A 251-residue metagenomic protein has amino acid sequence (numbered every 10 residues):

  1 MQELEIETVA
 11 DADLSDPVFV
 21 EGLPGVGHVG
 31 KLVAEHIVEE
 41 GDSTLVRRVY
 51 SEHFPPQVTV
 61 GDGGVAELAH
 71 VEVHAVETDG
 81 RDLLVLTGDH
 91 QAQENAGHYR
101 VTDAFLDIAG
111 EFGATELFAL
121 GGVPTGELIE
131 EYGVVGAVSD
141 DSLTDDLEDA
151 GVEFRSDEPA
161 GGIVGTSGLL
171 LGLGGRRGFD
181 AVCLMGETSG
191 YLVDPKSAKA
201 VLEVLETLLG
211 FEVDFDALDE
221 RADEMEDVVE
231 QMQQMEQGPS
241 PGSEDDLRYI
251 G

Functional and structural regions predicted by a protein language model:
M1-F112: N-terminal catalytic or cofactor-binding beta/alpha core of small enzyme domains
E3-L4, D180-G251: Extended, histidine- and acidic-residue-enriched regions that form the cofactor-binding/catalytic faces
E21, L86-T87, A119-G121, M185: Short beta-strand segments
L23-H28, A92, G122-G126, I163 (+1 more regions): Gly/Ser/Thr-rich loops at beta-strand to alpha-helix junctions that form or flank small-molecule/cofactor-binding
H28-L32, A96-R100, A104, G165-L169 (+2 more regions): Conserved active-site and cofactor/substrate-binding residues in soluble primary-metabolism enzymes
L45-H53, E116-L120, D216-E220: A generic structural motif
Q93-S142: Internal, conserved structured core segments that host functional sites
G126-V204, L208: Catalytic cores of processing enzymes, dominated by hydrolases/peptidases, characterized by acidic/His-rich
